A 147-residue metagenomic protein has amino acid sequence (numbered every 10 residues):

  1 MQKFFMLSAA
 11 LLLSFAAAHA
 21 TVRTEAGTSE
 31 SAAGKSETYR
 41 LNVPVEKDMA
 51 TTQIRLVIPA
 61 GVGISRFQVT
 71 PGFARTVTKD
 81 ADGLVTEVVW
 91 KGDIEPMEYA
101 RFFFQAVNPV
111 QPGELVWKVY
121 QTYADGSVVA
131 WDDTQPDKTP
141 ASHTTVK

Functional and structural regions predicted by a protein language model:
M1-M6: Bacterial N-terminal signal peptides that target proteins for export
A10-A18: Hydrophobic h-region of N-terminal signal peptides that target proteins for export in Gram-negative bacteria
A20-S29, D125-K147: Extracytoplasmic/periplasmic copper-protein system
G27-F67: Low-complexity, serine/threonine/proline/glycine-rich extracellular segments that form mucin-like
G34-Y39, A100-R101, E114-W117: Short, solvent-exposed loop/turn segments enriched in Ser/Thr/Gly
A60-T86, D133: A surface/secretory-pathway sequence property marking extracellular, secreted, or lumenal proteins enriched
D93-G113: Low-complexity, intrinsically disordered segments enriched in Ser/Thr together with acidic residues
G113-S127: Serine/threonine-enriched low-complexity regions used as flexible
